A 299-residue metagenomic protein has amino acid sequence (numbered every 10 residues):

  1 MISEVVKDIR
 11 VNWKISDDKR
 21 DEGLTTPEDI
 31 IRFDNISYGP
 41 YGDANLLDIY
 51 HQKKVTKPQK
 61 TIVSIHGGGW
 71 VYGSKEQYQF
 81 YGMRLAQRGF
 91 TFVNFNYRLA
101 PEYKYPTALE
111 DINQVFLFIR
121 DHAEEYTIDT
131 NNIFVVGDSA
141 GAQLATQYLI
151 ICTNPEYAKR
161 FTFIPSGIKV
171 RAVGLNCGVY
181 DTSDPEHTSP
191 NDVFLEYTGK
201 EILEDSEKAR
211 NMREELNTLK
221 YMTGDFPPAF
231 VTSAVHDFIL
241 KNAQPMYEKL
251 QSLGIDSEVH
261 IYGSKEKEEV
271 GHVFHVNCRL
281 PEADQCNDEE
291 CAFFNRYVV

Functional and structural regions predicted by a protein language model:
M1-V299: Alpha/beta-hydrolase superfamily serine-hydrolase fold, recognizing
